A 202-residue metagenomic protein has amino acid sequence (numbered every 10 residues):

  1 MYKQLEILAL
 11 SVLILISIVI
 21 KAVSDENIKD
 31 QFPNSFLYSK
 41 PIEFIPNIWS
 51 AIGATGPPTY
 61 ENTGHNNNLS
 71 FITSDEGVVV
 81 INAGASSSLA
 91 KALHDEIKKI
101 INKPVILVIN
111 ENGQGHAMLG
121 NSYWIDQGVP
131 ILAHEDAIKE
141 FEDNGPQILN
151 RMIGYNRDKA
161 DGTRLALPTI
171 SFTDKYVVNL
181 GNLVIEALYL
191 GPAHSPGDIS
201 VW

Functional and structural regions predicted by a protein language model:
M1-A9: Bacterial N-terminal signal peptides that target proteins for export
A9-S17: Bacterial N-terminal signal peptides
I16-N34: Bacterial Sec-dependent signal peptides at the C-terminal "C-region" and cleavage site
E43-I48, D75-V78, V177-E186: Beta-strand-turn-beta hairpins that frame and shape the catalytic cleft of phosphate-ester-processing enzymes
P46-E96, I199-W202: Conserved beta-strand hairpin/beta-sheet module of binuclear metal-dependent hydrolase folds, prominently
V79-A83, I106-N110, E186-A187: Short catalytic-loop micro-motif centered on adjacent basic/acidic residues
A90, D95-I170, V177, D198: Active-site HxH/HxHxD metal-binding segment of metal-dependent hydrolases
T173-W202: Core dinuclear metal-dependent hydrolase active-site scaffold
